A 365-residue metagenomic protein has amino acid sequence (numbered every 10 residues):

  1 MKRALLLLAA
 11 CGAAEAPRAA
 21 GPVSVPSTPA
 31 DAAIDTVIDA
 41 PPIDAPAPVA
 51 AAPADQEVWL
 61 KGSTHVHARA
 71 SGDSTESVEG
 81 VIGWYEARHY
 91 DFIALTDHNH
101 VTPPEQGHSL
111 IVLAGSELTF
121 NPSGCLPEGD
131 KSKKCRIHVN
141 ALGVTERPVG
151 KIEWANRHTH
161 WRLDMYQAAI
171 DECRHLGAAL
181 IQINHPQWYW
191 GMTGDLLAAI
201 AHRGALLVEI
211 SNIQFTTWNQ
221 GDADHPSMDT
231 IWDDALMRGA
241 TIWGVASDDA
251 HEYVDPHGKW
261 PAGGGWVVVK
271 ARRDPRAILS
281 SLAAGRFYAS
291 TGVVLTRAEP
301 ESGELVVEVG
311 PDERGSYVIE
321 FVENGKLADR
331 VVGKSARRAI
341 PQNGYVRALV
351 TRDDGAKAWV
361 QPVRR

Functional and structural regions predicted by a protein language model:
M1-L7: Sec-dependent signal peptide recognition, specifically the positively charged N-region followed immediately by
G12-E15: Bacterial signal peptide processing site
P17-A20: N-terminal membrane-anchoring alpha-helices
V25-T64: N-terminal low-complexity, Pro/Thr/Ser-rich intrinsically disordered segments that act as propeptides or flexible
A40, A45-Q56, S71, V78 (+2 more regions): C-terminal functional module detector
A52-A198, R203, I210-S227, S247-Y253 (+2 more regions): A metal-dependent hydrolase metal-coordination microenvironment
E86, R174, L236-M237, A283: Alpha-helix boundary recognition
S227-L236, D274: Functionally critical loop-and-helix segments that line ligand-binding/catalytic clefts of soluble enzyme domains
